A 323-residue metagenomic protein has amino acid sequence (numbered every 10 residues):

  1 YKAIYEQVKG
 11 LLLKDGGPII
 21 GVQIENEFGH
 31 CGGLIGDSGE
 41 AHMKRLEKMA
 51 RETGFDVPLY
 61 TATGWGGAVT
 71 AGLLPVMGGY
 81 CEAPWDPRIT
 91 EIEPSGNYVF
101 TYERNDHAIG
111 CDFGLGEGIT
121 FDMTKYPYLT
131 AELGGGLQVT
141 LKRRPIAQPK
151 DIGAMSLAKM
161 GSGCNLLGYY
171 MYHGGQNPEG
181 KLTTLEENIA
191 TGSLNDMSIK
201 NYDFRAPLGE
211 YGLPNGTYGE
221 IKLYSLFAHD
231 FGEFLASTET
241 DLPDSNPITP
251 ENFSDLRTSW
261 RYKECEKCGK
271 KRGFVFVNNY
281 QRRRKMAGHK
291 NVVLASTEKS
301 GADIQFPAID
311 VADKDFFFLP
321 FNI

Functional and structural regions predicted by a protein language model:
Y1-I24, G29, L46-A50, F55-D56 (+4 more regions): Carbohydrate-binding surfaces of carbohydrate-active enzymes
I4-V8, G110-G118, A154: Alpha-helical scaffolding within the catalytic cores of extracellular/periplasmic polymer-degrading hydrolases
G32: Active-site neighborhood of thiol-dependent amide/isopeptide-bond enzymes
D37-E40, N215: Soluble non-cytosolic domains of exported or imported proteins
E40-P149: Noncatalytic carbohydrate-binding groove/subsite architecture in carbohydrate-active enzymes
P149-A158: Short, acidic/polar
